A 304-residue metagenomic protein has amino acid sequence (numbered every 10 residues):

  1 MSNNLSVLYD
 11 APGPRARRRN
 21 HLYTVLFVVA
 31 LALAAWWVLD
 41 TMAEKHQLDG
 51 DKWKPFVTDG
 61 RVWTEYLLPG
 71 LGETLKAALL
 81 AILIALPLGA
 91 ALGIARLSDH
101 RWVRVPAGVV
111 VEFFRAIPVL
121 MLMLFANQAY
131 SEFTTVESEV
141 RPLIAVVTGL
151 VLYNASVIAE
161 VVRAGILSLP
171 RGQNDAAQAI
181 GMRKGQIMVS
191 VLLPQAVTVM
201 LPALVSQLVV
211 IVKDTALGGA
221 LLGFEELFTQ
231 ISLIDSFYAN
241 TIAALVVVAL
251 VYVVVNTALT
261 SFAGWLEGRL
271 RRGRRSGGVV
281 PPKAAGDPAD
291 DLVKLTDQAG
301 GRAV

Functional and structural regions predicted by a protein language model:
M1-V304: Transmembrane alpha-helices and adjacent helix-loop boundaries
